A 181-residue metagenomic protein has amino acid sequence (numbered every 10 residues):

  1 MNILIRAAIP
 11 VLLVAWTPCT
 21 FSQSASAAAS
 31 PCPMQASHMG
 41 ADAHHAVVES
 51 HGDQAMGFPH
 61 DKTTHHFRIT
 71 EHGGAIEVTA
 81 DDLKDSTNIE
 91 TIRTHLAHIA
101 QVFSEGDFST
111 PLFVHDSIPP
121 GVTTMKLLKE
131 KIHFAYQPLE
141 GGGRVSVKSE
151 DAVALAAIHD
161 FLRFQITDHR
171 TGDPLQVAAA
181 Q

Functional and structural regions predicted by a protein language model:
N2-Q23: Sec-dependent N-terminal signal peptides
W16-Q181: Intrinsically disordered, low-complexity terminal tails/loops enriched in metal-binding residues
